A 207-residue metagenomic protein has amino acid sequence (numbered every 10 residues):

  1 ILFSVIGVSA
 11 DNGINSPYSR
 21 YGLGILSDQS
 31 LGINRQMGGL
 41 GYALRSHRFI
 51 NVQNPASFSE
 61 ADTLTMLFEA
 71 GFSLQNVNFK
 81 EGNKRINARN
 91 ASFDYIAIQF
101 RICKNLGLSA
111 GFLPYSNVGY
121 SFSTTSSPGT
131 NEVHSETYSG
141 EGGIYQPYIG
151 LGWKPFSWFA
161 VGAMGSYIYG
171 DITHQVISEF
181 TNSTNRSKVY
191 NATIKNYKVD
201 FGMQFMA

Functional and structural regions predicted by a protein language model:
S4-V5: N-terminal signal peptide c-region/cleavage motif recognized by signal peptidases
A10-A207: Subset of outer-membrane beta-barrel
